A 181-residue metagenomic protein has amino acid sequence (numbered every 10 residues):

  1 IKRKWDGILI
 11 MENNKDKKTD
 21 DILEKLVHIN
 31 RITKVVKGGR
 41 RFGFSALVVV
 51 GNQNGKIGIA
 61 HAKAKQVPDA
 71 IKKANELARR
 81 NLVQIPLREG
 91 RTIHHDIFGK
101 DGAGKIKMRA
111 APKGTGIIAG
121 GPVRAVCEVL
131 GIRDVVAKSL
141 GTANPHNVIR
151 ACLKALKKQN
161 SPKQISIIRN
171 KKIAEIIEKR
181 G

Functional and structural regions predicted by a protein language model:
I1-R3: Hydrophobic alpha-helical membrane-insertion segments
W5-G181: Ribosome-associated RNA-binding proteins
